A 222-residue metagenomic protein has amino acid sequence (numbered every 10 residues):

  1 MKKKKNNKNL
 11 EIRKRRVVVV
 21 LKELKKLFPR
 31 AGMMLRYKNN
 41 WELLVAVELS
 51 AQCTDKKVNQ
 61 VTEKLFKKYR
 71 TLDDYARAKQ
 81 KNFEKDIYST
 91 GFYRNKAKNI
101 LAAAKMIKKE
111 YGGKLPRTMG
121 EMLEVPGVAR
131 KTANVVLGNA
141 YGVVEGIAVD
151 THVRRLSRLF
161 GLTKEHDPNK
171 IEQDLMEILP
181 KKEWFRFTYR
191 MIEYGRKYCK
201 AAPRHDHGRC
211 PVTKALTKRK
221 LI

Functional and structural regions predicted by a protein language model:
M1-K3: Mixed-charge, low-complexity intrinsically disordered regions
K5-I222: Catalytic cores of DNA base-excision repair glycosylases
